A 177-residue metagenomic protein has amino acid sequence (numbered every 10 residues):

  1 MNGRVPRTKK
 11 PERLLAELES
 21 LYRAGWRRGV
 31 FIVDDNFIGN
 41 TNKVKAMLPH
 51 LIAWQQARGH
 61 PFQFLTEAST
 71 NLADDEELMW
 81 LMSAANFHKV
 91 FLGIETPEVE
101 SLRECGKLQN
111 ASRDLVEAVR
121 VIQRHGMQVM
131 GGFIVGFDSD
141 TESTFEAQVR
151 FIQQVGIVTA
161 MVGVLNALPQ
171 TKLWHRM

Functional and structural regions predicted by a protein language model:
M1-M130, F137, T141-E146, R150: Radical SAM [4Fe-4S] cluster-binding motif and immediate context
W26, G156-I157: Short glycine/proline-enriched coil/turn segments at helix->beta-strand junctions
L51, Q56, Q154-G156, T171-M177: C-terminal scaffold of the Radical SAM
I134, L165: Histidine- and/or cysteine-centered catalytic micro-motif in compact active-site loops
T159-G163: Membrane-interface "helix-start" segments
V164, Q170: Glycine-rich beta-alpha loop elements in corrinoid/cobalamin-binding modules across cobalamin-dependent enzymes
